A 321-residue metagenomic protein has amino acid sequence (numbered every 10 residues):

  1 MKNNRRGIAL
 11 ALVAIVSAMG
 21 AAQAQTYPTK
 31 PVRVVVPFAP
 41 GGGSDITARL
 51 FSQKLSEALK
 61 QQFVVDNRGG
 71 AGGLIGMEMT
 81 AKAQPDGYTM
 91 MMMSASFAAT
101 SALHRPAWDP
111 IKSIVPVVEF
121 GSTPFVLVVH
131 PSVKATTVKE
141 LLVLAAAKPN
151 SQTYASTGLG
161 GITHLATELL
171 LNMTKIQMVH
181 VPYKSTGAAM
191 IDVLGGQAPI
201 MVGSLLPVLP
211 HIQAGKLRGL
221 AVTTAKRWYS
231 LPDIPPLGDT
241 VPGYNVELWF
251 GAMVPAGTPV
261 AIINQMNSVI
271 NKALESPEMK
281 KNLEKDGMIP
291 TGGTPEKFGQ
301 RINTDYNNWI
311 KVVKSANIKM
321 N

Functional and structural regions predicted by a protein language model:
M1-L10: Bacterial N-terminal signal peptides that target proteins for export
A9-A18: Bacterial N-terminal signal peptides
A24-S113, S151-T153, L159, K175-I200 (+4 more regions): N-terminal (or domain-start) structured segment
T29-P31, M173-T174, Q213-A214, G219 (+1 more regions): An extracytoplasmic/periplasmic, membrane-proximal ligand-sensing/linker region
I46, L50, K54, I75 (+14 more regions): Extracytoplasmic/secreted proteins, especially bacterial periplasmic and envelope-associated proteins
K82-Y88, A102-A188, L237, P242 (+1 more regions): Hinge/capping helix and adjacent helix->loop/strand transition within the periplasmic-binding protein
S96-R105, L171-M173, I200-D233, I310: A ligand-binding cleft/hinge motif common to bilobed small-molecule-binding domains
